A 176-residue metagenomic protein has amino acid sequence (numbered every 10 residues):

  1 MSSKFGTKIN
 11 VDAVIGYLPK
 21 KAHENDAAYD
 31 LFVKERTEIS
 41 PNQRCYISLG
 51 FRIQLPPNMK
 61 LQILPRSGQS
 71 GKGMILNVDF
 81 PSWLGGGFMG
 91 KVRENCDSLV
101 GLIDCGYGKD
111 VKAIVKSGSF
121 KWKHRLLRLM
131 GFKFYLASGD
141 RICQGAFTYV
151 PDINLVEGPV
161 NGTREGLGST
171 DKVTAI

Functional and structural regions predicted by a protein language model:
M1-I176: DUTPase catalytic domain/fold
